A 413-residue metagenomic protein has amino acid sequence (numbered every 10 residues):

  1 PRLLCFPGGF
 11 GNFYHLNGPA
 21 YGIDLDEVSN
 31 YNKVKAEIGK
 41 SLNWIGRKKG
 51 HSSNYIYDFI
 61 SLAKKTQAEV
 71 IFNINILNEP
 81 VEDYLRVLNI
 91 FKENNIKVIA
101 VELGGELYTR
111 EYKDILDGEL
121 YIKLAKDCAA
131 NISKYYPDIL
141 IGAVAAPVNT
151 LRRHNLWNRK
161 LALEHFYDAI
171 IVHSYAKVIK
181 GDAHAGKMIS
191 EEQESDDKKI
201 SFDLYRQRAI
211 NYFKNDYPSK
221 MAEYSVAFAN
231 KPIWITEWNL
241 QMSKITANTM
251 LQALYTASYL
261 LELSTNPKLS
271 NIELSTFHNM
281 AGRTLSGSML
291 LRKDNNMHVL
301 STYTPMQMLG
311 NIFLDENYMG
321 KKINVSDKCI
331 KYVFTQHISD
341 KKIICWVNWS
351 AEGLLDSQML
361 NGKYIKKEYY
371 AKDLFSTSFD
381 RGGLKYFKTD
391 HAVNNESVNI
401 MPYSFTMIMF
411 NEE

Functional and structural regions predicted by a protein language model:
P1-D168: N-terminal catalytic cores of secreted or lumenal carbohydrate-active enzymes
L3, G11-H15, E79-P80, Y108-R110 (+6 more regions): Flexible loop/turn segments at secondary-structure boundaries
L3-S29, S174-M188, K367-T377: Short, solvent-exposed beta-strand-terminating loops
G8-G11, P232-K331: Aromatic/acidic polysaccharide-binding cleft in carbohydrate-active enzymes
G118-A253: Noncatalytic carbohydrate-binding groove/subsite architecture in carbohydrate-active enzymes
S326-Y364, Y369-Y370, Y403, M407: Carbohydrate-binding surface patches
Q358-D390: C-terminal accessory region downstream of the catalytic core in glycan-modifying enzymes
K385-E413: C-terminal beta-strand-rich structural cap/linker in extracellular carbohydrate-active enzymes
